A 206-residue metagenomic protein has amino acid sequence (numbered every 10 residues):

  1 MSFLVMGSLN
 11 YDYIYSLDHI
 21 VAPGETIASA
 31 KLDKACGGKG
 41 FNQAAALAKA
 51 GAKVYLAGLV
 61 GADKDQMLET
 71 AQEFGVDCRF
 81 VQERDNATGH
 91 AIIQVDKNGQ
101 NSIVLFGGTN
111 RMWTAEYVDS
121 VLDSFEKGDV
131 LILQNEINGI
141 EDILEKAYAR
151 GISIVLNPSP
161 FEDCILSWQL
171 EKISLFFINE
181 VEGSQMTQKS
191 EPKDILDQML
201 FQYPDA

Functional and structural regions predicted by a protein language model:
M1-P23: Positively charged, low-complexity intrinsically disordered leader regions
F3, P23-H90: Substrate-binding N-lobe of the ribokinase-like
A48, E141-G151, L200: Surface-exposed amphipathic alpha-helices with a cationic face
L56, V81-E83, I93-V130: Conserved phosphate-binding/catalytic loop of the ribokinase/pfkB sugar-kinase fold
G75, R111-E116, V155-F161: Short gly/ser/thr-rich secondary-structure transition/capping motifs
Y117-S120, G139-I143, D163-L166, D194-I195: Short acidic active-site motifs
A149-V155, S159-A206: Conserved phosphate/ATP/ADP-binding segment of small-molecule kinases
